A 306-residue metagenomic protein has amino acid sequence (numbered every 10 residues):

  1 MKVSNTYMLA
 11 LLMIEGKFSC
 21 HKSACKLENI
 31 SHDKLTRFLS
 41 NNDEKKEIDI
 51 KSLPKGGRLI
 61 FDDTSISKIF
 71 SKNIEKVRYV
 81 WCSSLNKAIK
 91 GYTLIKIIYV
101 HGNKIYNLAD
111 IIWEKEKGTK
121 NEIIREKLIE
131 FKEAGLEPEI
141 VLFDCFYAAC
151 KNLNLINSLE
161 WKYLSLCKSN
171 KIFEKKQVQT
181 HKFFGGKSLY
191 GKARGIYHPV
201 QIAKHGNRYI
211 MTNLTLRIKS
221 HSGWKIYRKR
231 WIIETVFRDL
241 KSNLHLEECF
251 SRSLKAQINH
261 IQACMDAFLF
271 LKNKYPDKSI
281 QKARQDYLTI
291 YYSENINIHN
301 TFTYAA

Functional and structural regions predicted by a protein language model:
K2-C20, N42, K55, F70-K72 (+1 more regions): Single, function-defining residue in the core of a domain
S23-A24: Short alpha-helical "recognition helix" segments of helix-turn-helix
D33-N103: Active-site-proximal, Lys/Arg-enriched surface segment that forms a nucleic-acid-binding/basic interface patch
